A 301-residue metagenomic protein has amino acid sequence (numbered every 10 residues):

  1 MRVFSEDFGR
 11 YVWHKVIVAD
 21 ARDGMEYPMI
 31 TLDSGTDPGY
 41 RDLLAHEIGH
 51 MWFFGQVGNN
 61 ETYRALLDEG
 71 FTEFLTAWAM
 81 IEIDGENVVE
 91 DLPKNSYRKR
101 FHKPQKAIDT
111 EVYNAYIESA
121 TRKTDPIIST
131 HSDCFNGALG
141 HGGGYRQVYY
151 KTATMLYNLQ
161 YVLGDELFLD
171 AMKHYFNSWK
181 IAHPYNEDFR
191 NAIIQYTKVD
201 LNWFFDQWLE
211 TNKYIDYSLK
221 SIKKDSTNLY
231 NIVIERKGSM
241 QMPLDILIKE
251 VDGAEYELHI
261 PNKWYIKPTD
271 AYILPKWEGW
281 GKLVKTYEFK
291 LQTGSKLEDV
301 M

Functional and structural regions predicted by a protein language model:
M1-E235: Hydrophobic alpha-helical and helix-loop surface patches within well-folded domains that function as non-catalytic
N202, I215-D299: Beta-strand-rich binding/interaction modules
